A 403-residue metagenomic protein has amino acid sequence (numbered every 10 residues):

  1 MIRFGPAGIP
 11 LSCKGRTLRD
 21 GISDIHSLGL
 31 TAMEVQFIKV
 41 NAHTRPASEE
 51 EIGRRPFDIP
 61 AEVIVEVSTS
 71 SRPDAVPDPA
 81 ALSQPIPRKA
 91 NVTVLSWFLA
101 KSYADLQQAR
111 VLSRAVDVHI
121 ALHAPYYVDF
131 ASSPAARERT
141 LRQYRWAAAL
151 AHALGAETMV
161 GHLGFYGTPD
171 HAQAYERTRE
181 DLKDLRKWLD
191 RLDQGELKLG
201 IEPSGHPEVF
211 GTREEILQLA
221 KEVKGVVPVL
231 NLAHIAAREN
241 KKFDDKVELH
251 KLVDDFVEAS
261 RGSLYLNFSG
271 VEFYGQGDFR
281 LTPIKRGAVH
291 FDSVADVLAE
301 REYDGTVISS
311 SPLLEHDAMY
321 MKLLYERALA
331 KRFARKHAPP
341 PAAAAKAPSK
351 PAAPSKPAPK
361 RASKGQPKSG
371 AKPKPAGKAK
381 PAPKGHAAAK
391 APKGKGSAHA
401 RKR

Functional and structural regions predicted by a protein language model:
M1-L122, F130, A135-L141, R145 (+2 more regions): N-terminal pre-domain/capping segments
I2-G8, T31-V35, I120-A124, M159-G161 (+4 more regions): Hydrophobic faces of well-ordered beta-strands that scaffold small-molecule active sites in alpha/beta enzyme cores
A7-C13, Q36-V40, P125-D129, G164-Y166 (+4 more regions): Active-site beta-loop-alpha junctions enriched in small/polar residues
S12, A172, F210-E214, V229 (+1 more regions): Gly/Pro-rich active-site loop or hairpin
L18-G29, L99-V116, R145-H152, T212-K224 (+1 more regions): Short amphipathic alpha-helices and their capping/turn segments at secondary-structure boundaries
R114-A115, L122-L230: Active-site acidic/histidine proton-transfer and metal-coordination neighborhood in alpha/beta enzyme cores
E315-K331: C-terminal helical cap(s) of enzyme catalytic domains, especially alpha/beta-barrels
A338-R403: Polybasic, lysine-enriched low-complexity intrinsically disordered terminal tails
